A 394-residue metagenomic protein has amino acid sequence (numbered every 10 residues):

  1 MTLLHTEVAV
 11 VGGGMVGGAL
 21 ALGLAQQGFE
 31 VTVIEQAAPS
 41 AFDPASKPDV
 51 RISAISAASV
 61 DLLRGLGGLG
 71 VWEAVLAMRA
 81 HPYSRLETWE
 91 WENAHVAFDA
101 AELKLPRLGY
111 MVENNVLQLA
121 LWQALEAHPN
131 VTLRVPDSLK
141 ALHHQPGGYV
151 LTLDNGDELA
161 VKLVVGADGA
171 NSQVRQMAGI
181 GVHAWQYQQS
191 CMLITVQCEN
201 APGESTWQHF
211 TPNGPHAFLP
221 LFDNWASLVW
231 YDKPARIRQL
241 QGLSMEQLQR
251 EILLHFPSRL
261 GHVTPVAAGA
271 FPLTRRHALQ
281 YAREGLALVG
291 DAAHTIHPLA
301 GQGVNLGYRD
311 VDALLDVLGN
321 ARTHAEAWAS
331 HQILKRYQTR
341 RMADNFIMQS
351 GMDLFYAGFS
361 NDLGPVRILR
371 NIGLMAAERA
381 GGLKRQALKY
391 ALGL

Functional and structural regions predicted by a protein language model:
T2-L4, D61-G65, W72, M78-M177 (+1 more regions): Conserved N-terminal helical subregion
E7-V33: N-terminal Rossmann-like FAD-binding beta1-loop-alpha1 element of flavoenzymes
A25-P48: Glycine-rich FAD pyrophosphate-binding loop
T32, L286-L288, I368: Residue-level marker for buried hydrophobic side chains located in beta-strands that build the well-ordered beta-sheet
L63, L163-A268, L273: Conserved FAD-binding catalytic core of PHBH/FMO-like flavoproteins
R238-A329: FAD/FMN-dependent oxidoreductases across multiple families
D316-L394: C-terminal helical "tail/cap" subdomain of flavin- and related membrane-associated enzymes
